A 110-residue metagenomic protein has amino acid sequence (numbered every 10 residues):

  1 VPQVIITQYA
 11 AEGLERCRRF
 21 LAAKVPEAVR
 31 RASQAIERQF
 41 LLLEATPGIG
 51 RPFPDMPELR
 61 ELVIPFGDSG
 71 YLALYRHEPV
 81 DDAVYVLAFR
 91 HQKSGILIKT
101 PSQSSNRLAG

Functional and structural regions predicted by a protein language model:
V1-A35, G110: Arg/Lys-rich, positively charged N-terminal/basic patches that mediate binding to nucleic acids
G13, F20, Q39-L42, L74 (+1 more regions): Residue-level recognition of specific faces of alpha-helices
R19, P26, L41, A45-G48 (+2 more regions): Generic structural signal for secondary-structure transition and capping sites
S33-Q34, I49-F53, N106-R107: Juxtamembrane/interface motifs at transmembrane-helix termini
R38, T46-D82: Basic/aromatic recognition patch in beta-strand/loop cores that engages polyanionic ligands
F66-G110: Enriched for short, Lys/Arg-rich terminal
